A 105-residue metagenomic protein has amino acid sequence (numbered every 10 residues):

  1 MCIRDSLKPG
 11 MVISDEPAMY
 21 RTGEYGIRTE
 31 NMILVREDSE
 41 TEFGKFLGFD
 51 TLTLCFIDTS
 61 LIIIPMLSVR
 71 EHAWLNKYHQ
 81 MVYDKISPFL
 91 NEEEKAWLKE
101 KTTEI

Functional and structural regions predicted by a protein language model:
R4-I105: Charged, cofactor-coupling segments
